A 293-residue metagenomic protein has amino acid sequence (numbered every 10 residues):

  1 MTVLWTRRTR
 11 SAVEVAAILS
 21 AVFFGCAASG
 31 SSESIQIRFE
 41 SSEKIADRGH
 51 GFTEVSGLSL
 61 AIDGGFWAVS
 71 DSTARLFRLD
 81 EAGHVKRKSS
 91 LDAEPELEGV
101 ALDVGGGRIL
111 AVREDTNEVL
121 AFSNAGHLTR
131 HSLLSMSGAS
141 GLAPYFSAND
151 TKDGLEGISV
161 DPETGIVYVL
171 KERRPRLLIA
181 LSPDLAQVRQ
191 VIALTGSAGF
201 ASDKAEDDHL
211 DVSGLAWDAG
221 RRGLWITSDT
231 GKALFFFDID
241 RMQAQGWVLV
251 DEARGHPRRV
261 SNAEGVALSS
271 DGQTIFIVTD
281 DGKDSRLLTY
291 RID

Functional and structural regions predicted by a protein language model:
V3-A16: Bacterial N-terminal signal peptides that target proteins for export
L4-R7, V22, R38-S42: Low-complexity, intrinsically disordered/propeptide-like segments
T9, I18, A27-S29: Intrinsically disordered, low-complexity segments
E14-F24: Bacterial N-terminal signal peptides
C26-D293: Sequence/structural signature of beta-propeller domains
